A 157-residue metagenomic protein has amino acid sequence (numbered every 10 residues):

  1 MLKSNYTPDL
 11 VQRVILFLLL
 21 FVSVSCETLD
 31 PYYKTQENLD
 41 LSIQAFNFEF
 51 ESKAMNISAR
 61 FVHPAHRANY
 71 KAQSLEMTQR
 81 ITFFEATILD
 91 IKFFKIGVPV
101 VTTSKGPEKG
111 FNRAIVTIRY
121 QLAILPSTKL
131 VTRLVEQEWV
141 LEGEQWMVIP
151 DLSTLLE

Functional and structural regions predicted by a protein language model:
M1-L10: N-terminal secretory signal peptides that target proteins for export/translocation
R13-S23: Bacterial N-terminal signal peptides
V24, N56, W146: Glycine-centered loop/turn positions within well-structured domains that cap or flank conserved ligand/cofactor-binding
S25-S52: Short, low-complexity N-terminal intrinsically disordered segments enriched in polar/charged residues
D40, M55-T103, F111: Short solvent-exposed beta->alpha transition segments
A45-K53, F61-A65, R80, E142-Q145: Structured segments of extracytoplasmic/periplasmic soluble domains in secreted or envelope-associated proteins
V98-E157: Exposed beta-sheet edge and beta->alpha loop/turn motif
